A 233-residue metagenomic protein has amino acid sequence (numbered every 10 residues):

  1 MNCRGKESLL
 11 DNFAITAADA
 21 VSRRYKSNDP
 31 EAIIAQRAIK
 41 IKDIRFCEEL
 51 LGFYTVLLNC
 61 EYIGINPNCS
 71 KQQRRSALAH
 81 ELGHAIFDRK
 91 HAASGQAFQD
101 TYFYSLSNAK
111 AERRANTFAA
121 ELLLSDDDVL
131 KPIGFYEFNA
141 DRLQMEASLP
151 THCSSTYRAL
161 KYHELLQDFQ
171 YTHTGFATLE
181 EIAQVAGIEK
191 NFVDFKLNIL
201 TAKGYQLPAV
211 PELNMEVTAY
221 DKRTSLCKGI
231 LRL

Functional and structural regions predicted by a protein language model:
M1-L233: Active-site hotspot residues in diverse enzymes, especially metal/ion-binding acidic/histidine motifs
